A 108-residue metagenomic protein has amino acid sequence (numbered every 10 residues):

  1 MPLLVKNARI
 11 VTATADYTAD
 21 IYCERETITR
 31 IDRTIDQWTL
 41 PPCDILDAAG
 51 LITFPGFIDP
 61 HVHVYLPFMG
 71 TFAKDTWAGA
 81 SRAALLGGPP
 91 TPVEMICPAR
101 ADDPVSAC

Functional and structural regions predicted by a protein language model:
M1-P2, A84: Intrinsic-disorder/low-complexity peptide segments enriched for small residues
P2-L3, I10-P55: Histidine-rich, glycine-flanked metal-binding segment
V5, D36, D59-H63: Generic signal for short, ordered secondary-structure residues within or immediately flanking folded domains
L51-C108: Metal-associated gating/positioning segment near the N- to mid-region
